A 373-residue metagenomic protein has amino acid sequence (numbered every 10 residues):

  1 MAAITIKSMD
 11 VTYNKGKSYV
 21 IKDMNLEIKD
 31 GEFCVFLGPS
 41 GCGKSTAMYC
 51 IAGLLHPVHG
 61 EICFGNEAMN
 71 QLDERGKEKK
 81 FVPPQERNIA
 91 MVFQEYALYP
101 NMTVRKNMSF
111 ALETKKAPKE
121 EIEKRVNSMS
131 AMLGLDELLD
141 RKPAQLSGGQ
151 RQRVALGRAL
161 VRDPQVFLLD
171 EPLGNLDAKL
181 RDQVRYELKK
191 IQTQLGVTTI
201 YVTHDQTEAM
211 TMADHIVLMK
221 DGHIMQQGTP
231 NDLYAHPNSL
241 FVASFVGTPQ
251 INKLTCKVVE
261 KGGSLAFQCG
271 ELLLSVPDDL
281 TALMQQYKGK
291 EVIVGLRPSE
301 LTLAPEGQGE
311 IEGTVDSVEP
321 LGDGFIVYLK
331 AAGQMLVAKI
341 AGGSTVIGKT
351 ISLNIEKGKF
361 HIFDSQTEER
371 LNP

Functional and structural regions predicted by a protein language model:
T5, E27, C63, S352-N354: ABC ATPase nucleotide-binding domain
C34-V35, M91: Short beta-strand immediately N-terminal to the Walker A/P-loop
L37-P39: The feature captures the beta-strand-to-loop junction immediately N-terminal to the Walker
A52: Helix-to-loop junction immediately C-terminal to a conserved catalytic motif
G60-E74: Conserved ABC transporter NBD signature motif
N88-A90, L98-F241, F245: ABC ATPase nucleotide-binding domains
P249, K261-P373: Non-catalytic connector elements of ABC transporters
